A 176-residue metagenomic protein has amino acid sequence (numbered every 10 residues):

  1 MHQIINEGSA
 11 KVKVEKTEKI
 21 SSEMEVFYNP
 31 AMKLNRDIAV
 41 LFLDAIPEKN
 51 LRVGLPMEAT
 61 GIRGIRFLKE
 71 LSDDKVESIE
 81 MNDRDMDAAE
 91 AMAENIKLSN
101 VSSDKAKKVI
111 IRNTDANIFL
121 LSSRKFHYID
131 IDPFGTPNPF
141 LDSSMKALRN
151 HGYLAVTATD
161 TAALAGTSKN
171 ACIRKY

Functional and structural regions predicted by a protein language model:
M1-Y176: SAM-dependent transferase fold signal centered on methyltransferase-like domains, encompassing both Class I
